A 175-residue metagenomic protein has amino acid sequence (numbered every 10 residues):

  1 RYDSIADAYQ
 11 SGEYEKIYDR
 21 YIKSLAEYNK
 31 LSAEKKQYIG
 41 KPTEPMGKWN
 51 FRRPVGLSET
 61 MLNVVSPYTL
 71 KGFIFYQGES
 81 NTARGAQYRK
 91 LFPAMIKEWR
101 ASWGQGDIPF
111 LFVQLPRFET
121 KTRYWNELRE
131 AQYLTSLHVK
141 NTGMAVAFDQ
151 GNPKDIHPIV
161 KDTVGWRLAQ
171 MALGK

Functional and structural regions predicted by a protein language model:
R1-K175: Cell-envelope and extracellular/periplasmic
